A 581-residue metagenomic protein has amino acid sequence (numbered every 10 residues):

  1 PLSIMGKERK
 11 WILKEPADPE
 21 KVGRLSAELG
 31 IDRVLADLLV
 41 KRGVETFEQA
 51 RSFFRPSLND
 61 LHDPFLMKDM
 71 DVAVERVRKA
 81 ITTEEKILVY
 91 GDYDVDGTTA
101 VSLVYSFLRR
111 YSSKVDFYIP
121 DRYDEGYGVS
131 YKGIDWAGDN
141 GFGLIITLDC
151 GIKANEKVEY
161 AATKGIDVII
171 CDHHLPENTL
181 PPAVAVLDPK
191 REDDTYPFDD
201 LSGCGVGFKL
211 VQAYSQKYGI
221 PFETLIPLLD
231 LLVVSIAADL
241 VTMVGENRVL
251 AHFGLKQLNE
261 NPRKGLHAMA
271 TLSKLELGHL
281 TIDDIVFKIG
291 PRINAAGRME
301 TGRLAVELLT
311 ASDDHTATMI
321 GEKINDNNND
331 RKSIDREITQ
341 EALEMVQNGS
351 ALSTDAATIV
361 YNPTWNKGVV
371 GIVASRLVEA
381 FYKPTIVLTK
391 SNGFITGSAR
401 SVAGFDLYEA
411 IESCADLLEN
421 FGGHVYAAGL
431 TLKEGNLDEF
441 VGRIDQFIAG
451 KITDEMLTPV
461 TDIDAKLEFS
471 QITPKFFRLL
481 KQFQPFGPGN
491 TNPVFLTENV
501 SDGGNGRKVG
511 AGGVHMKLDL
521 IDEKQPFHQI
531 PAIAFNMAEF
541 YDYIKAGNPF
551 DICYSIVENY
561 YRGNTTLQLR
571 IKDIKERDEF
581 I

Functional and structural regions predicted by a protein language model:
L2-T83, V234, K288-D326: Cofactor-/ligand-binding subdomain signature composed of acidic, glycine-rich, tryptophan-containing flexible loops
L39, D92-D94, I146, D172 (+7 more regions): Divalent metal-coordination and catalytic microenvironments
A50-L61, E85, R110-I119, P189 (+5 more regions): Gly-rich Lys/Arg/Thr-decorated short loops/hinges at beta-loop-alpha junctions or inter-strand turns that position
K68-P181, V186-D188, E337, E341 (+1 more regions): N-terminal small/polar loop signature for handling phosphorylated ligands or for N-terminal nucleophile
V104, R109, K114, R248-M345 (+4 more regions): Acidic, two-metal ion nucleic-acid-processing modules in DNA metabolism proteins
D139-L144, C150, N155-R298, G302-L308 (+4 more regions): Functional cores that coordinate and move charged inorganic groups
N348-A374: Flexible, glycine/threonine-enriched loop-and-boundary segments that flank and lead into catalytic domains of large
I386-S401: Short glycine-cluster motifs
